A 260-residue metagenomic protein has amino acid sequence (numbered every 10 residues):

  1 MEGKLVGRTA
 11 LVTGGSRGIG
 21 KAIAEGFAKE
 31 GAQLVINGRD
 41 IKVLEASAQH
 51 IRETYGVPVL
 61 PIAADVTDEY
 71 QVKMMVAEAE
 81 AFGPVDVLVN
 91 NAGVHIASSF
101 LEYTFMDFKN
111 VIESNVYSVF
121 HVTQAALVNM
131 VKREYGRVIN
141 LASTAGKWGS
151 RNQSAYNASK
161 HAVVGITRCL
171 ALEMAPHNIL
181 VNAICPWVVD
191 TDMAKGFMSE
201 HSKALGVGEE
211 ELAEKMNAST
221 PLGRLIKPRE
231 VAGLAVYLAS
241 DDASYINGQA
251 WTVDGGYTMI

Functional and structural regions predicted by a protein language model:
T9, S16-R17: Conserved glycine-rich cofactor-binding loop
I41-K42, A63-M75, F105: The beta1-alpha1 cofactor-binding region of Rossmann-like NAD(H)/NADP(H)-dependent oxidoreductases
S99-F100, T104-I112, M216: Substrate-binding pocket helix/loop in short-chain dehydrogenase/reductase
F120, L127, Y135, L222-V253 (+1 more regions): C-terminal substrate-recognition "lid" of short-chain dehydrogenase/reductases
T123, S159, T167: Active-site helix of classical SDR
S143: Residue(s) in the substrate-gating loop at a strand-loop-helix junction that position the organic substrate next
A175, L180, I246-G248: Short, small/polar-rich loop/turn modules that mediate ligand/substrate recognition or access, typified
